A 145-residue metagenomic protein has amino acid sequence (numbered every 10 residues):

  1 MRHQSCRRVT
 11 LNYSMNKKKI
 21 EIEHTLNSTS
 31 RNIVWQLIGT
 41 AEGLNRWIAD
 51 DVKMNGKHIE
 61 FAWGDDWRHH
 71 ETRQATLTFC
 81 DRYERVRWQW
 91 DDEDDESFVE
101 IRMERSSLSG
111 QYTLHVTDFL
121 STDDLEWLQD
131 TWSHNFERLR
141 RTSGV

Functional and structural regions predicted by a protein language model:
H3-K53: Hydrophobic ligand-binding cavity/cleft-lining segments
E21, H70-Q74, D95-E100: Short, surface-exposed coil-to-beta transition loops
E23-I33, D66-H70, L108-G110: Short, charged helix-to-loop "capping" segments that act as catalytic/coupling loops
E23-N27, T76, R102: Generic structural detector for well-ordered beta-strands
I33-W35, L44, I59-F61, L77 (+3 more regions): Hydrophobic pocket/interface hotspot
N45-D92: Glycine-rich portal/gate segments that line the openings of hydrophobic small-molecule binding cavities
R87-R141, V145: Beta-strand/loop substructures that line and gate deep hydrophobic ligand-binding cavities in soluble
